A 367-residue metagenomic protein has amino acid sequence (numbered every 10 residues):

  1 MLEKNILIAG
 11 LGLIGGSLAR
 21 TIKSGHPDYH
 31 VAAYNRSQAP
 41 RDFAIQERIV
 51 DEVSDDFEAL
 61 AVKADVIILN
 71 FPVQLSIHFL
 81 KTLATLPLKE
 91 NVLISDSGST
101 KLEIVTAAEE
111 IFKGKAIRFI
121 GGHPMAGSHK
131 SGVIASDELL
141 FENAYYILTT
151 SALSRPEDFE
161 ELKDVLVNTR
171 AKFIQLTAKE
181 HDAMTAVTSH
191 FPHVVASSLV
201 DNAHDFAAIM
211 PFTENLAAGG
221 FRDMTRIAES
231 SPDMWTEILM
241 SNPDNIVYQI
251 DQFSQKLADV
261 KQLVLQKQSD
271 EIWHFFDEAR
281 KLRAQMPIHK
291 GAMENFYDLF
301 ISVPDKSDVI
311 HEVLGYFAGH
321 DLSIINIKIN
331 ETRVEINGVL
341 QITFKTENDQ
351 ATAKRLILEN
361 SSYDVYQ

Functional and structural regions predicted by a protein language model:
M1-A61: NAD(P)+-binding Rossmann beta1-loop-alpha1 motif at the extreme N-terminus of oxidoreductases
E58-P87, V92-L93: Rossmann-like NAD(P)-binding element
N70-P72, G98, T150: Glycine-rich, N-terminal phosphate-binding loop of Rossmann-like dinucleotide-binding domains
T82-V133: Rossmann-like NAD(P)(H) cofactor-binding subdomain of soluble oxidoreductases
L140-I227: Internal alpha-helical scaffold of NAD(P)-dependent oxidoreductase catalytic cores
I209-E278: Interdomain hinge/lid region at the active-site interface of Rossmann-like NAD(P)-dependent oxidoreductases
L282-Q367: A conserved regulatory-domain signal marking ACT and ACT-like small-molecule sensing domains and adjacent regulatory
